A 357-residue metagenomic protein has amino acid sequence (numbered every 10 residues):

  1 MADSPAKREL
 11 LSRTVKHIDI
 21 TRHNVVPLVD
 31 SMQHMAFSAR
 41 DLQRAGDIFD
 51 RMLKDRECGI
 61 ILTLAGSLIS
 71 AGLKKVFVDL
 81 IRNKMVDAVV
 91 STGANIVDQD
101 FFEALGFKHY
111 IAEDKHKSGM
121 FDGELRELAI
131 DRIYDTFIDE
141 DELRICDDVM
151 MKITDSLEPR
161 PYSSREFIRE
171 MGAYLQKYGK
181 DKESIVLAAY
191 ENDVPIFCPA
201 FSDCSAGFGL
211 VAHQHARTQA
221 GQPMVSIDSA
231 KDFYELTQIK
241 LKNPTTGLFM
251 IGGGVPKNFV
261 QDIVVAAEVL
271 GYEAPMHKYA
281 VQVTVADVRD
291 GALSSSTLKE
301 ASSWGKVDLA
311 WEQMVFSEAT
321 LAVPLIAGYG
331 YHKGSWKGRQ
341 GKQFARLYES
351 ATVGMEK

Functional and structural regions predicted by a protein language model:
M1-I60, L64, K75, H332-K357: Non-catalytic accessory regions outside enzyme or core folds
A2-Q33, L105, H109-S205, K333-K342: Cap/lid and interdomain-hinge subdomains that line or gate substrate/regulatory clefts in soluble alpha/beta enzymes
A2-R13, Q238, T245, V255 (+2 more regions): C-terminal functional extensions of proteins
G46-G59, A188-Y190, Q238-T245: Glycine-rich phosphate/diphosphate-binding loops that line cofactor/substrate pockets in enzymes
I60-I69, V89, F197-F201, G221-L293: Glycine-rich anion-binding loop/nest that anchors nucleotide
G72-K75, D100-G106, F208-A212, V260-I263 (+1 more regions): Short acidic, glycine/serine/threonine-rich loops at helix termini
L73-D100: Active-site cofactor/substrate anionic-group-binding motifs, chiefly glycine- and Lys/Arg-rich phosphate-binding loops
N95-Q99, C204-S205, D287-D290: Short gly/pro/ser/thr-enriched loop/turn and capping motifs at secondary-structure boundaries
